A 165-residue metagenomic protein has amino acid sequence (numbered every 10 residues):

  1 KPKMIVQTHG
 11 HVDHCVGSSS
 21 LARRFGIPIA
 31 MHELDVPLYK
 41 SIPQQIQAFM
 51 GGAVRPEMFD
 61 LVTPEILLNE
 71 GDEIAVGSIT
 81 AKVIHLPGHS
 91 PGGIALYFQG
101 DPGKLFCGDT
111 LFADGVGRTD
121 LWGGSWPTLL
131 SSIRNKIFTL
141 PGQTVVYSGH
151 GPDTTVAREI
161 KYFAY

Functional and structural regions predicted by a protein language model:
K1-E73, P102, Y162-Y165: Active-site HxH/HxHxD metal-binding segment of metal-dependent hydrolases
Q45-M50, E73, I79-H85, S90-Y165: Metallo-beta-lactamase
